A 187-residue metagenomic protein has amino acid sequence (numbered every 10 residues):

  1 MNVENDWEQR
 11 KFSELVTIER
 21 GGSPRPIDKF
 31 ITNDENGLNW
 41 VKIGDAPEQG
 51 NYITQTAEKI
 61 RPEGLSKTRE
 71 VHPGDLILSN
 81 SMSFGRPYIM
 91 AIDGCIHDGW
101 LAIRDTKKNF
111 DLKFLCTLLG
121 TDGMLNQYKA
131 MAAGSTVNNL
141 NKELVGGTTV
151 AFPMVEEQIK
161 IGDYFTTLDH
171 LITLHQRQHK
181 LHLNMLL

Functional and structural regions predicted by a protein language model:
M1-E8, T148, M154-L187: Amphipathic alpha-helical segments with low aromatic content
M1-S23: Non-catalytic DNA-recognition/assembly elements of restriction-modification systems
M1-V3, L65, G134: Short, solvent-exposed loop/turn positions at domain surfaces that link secondary-structure elements or cap domain
R10-L15, G44, D122, E143: Structural detector for helix-capping/boundary residues
S13-I18, I27-P62: DNA target-recognition patches
E14-I18, Q49, V71-H72, A102-I103 (+3 more regions): C-terminal accessory/regulatory regions appended to core domains
K42-G44, N51-D122: A short beta-sheet element
N80, C95-L101, A133-I159: A short glycine-rich beta-alpha junction/loop motif
